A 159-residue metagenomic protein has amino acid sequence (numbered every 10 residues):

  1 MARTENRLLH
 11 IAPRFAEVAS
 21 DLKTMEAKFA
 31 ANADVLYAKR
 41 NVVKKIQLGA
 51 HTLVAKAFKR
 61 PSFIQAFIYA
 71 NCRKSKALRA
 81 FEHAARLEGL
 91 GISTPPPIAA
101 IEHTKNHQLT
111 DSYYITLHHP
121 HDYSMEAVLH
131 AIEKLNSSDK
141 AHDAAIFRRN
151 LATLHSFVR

Functional and structural regions predicted by a protein language model:
M1-T24: N-terminal presequences and immediately downstream first alpha-helices
A19-S138: Conserved ATP-binding subdomain of kinase catalytic cores across diverse folds
A141-R159: Conserved kinase catalytic-core segment
